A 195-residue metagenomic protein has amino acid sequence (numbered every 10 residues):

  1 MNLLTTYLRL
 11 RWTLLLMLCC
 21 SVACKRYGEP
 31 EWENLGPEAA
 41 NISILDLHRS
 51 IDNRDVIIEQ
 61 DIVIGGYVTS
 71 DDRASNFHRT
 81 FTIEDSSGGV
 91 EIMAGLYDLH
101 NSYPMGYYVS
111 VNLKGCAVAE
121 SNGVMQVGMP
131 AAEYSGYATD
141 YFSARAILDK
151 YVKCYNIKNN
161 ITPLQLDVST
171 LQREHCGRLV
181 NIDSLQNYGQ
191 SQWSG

Functional and structural regions predicted by a protein language model:
M1-A23: Sec-dependent bacterial lipoprotein signal peptides
C24-H78, T82-G195: OB-fold nucleic-acid-binding modules
